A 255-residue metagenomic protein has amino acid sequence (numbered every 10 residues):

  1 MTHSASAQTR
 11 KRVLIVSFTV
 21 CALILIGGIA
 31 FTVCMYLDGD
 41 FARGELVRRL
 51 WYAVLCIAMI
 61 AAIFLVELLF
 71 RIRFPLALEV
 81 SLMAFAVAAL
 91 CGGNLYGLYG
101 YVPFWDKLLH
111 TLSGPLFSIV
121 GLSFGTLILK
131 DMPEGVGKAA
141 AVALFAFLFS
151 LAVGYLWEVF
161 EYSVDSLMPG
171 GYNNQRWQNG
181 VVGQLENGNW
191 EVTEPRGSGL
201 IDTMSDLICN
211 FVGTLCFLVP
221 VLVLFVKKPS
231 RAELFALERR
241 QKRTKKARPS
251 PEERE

Functional and structural regions predicted by a protein language model:
A5-L23: N-terminal membrane topogenic signal
A7-K11, F41-E45, F64-A77, M132-G137: Membrane-interface helix-boundary motifs at transmembrane edges
D40-R43, L69-I72, L95-W105: Membrane-interface helix caps and helix-loop-helix hairpins in membrane proteins
I60-I63, F85-L90, S150-W157, E161: Alpha-helical transmembrane segments of multi-pass membrane proteins
R73-A84, K107-H110: Cytoplasmic-side transmembrane-helix entry/capping segments in multi-pass membrane proteins
G92-F147, Y162, S166: Membrane-proximal helix-loop-helix units in multi-pass membrane proteins
H110-S118, F145, F149-M168, Y172-V221: Alpha-helical transmembrane segments that form the membrane-embedded catalytic/substrate-binding core of multi-pass
R231-E255: Short, highly charged, low-complexity non-transmembrane loops/tails of multi-pass membrane proteins
